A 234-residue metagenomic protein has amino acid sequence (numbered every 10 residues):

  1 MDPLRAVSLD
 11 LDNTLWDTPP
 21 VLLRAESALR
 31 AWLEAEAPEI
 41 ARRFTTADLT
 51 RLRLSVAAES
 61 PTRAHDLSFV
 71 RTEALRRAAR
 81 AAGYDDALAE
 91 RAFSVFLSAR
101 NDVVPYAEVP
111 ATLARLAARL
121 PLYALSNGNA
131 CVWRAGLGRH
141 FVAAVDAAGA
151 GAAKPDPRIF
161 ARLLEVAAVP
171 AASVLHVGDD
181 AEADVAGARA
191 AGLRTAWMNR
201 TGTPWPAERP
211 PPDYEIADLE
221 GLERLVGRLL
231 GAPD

Functional and structural regions predicted by a protein language model:
M1-V7, P19-P20, Y84-A87, P110 (+1 more regions): Asp-based, Mg2+/Mn2+-dependent phosphohydrolase catalytic module
D2-A107: N-terminal helical cap/lid subdomain that shapes the substrate entry/recognition surface in HAD-like hydrolases
